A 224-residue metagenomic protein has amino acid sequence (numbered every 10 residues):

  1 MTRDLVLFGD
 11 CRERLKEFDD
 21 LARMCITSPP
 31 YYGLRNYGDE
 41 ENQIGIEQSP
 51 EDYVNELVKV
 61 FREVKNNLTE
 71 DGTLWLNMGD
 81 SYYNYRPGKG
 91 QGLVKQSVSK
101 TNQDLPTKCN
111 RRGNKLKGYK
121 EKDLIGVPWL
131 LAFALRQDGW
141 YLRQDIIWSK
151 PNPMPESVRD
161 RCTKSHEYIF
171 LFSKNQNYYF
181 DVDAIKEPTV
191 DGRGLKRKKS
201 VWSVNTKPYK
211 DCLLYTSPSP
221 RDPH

Functional and structural regions predicted by a protein language model:
D4-D10: Conserved SAM-binding strand-loop segment of SAM-dependent methyltransferases
C11, L21-K122: SAM-dependent methyltransferase catalytic-core segment centered on the flexible catalytic loop and adjoining short
R12-K16: Short loop/turn elements that flank and shape the SAM/SAH-binding pocket of Class I
Y31-R35, Y82-N84, S149-N152, Q176 (+1 more regions): Feature marks short, surface-exposed loop/turn motifs that line or immediately flank catalytic pockets and channel
R35-G38, R86-K89, I147, V182-A184 (+1 more regions): Short, solvent-exposed loop/turn and secondary-structure capping segments
L131-Q144: A SAM-dependent methyltransferase catalytic signature shared across enzymes that methylate proteins
R143, S149-V201: Flexible, glycine-/basic-rich loop-and-beta segments that form/coincide with the SAM-dependent methyltransferase
Y215-H224: Single conserved hydrophobic/aromatic residue that forms the stacking wall/gate of nucleotide- or nucleobase-binding
